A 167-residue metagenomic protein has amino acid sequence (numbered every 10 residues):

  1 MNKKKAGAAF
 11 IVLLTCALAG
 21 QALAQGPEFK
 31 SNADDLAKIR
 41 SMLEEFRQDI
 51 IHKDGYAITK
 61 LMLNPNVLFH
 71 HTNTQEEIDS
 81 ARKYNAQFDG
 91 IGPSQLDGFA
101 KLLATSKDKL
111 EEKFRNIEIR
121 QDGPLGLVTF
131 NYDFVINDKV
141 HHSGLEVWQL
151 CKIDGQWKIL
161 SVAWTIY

Functional and structural regions predicted by a protein language model:
M1-F10: Bacterial N-terminal signal peptides that target proteins for export
A9-A19: Bacterial N-terminal signal peptides
A22-L61: Short, low-complexity N-terminal intrinsically disordered segments enriched in polar/charged residues
Q25, L127, H142-Y167: Short beta-strand edge/turn micro-motifs at domain boundaries
L43-D54, M62-N66, A100-L103, K107 (+1 more regions): Sec/Tat-exported extracytoplasmic proteins
Q48, K60-D79: Short, solvent-exposed secondary-structure junction/capping segments
M62-P65, N73-T74, E118, F130-F134 (+1 more regions): A mature extracytoplasmic/lumenal domain signature
R82-N137: Surface-exposed, charged secondary-structure patches
